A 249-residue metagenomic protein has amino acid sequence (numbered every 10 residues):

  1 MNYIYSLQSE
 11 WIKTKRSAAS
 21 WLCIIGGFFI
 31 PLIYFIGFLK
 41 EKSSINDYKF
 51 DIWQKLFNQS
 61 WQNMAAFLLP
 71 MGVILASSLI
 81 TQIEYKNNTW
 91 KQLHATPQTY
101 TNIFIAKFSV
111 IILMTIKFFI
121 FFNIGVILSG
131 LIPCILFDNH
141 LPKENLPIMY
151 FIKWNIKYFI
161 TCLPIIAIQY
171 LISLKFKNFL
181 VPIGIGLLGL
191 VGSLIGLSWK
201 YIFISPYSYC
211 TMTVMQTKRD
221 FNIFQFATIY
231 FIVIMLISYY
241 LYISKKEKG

Functional and structural regions predicted by a protein language model:
M1-I25: Aromatic- and glycine-rich beta-strand/loop motifs that create alpha-glucan
A18-S20, T99-I105, P147, N178-V181 (+1 more regions): Membrane-helix interface segments
L22-F28, F176-S193: Pore- or pathway-lining transmembrane helices of multi-pass membrane proteins that form conduits for solutes/ions
F28-L75, I105-Y170, L174-K175, T217-R219 (+1 more regions): Secretory targeting signals
I36-N58, P182-G249: Terminal transmembrane helical anchor/hairpin motif
L69-K86, L163-V181, V233-S244: Transmembrane alpha-helical segments in integral membrane proteins
I80-I112: Helix-loop-helix units of permease transmembrane domains in multi-pass membrane transporters, especially ABC
T81, W90, S129, I172 (+3 more regions): Hydrophobic alpha-helical interface/terminus motif in multipass membrane transporters
